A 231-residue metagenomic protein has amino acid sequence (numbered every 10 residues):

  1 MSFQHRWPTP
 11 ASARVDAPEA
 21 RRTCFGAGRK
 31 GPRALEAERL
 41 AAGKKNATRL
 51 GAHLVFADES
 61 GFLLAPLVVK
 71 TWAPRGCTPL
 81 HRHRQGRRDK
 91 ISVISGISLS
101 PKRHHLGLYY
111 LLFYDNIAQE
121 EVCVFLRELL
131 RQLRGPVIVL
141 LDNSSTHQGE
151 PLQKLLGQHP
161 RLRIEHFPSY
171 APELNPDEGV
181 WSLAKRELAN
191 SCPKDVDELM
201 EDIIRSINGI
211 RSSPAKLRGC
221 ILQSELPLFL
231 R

Functional and structural regions predicted by a protein language model:
M1-A27, H53, S60-G61: Conserved short alpha-helical interface segments
H5, G51-L54, D177-R231: C-terminal anion-handling pockets and recognition modules
R6, D58-S60, S95, L126 (+3 more regions): Generic structural signal for small/hydrophobic residues in well-ordered secondary structure, especially within
S12, A34-R127, Q223-L230: Extended, low-complexity cationic-aromatic segments
F56-A57, G96, V137-N143, H166-P168 (+1 more regions): Short beta-strand segments
T78-Q85, P160-P176: RNase H-like polynucleotidyl transferase catalytic core
L126, G135-Q148, Y170, N175: Acidic/histidine-rich, metal-coordinating catalytic segments
G149-H159: Short, aromatic/basic amphipathic alpha-helical patches
